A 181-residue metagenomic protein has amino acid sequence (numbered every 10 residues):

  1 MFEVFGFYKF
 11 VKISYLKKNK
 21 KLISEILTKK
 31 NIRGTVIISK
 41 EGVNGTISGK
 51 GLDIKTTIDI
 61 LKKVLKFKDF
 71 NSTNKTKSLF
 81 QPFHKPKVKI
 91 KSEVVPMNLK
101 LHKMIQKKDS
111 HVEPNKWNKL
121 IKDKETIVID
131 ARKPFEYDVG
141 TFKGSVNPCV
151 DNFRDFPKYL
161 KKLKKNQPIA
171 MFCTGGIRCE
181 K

Functional and structural regions predicted by a protein language model:
M1-K181: Cytosolic catalytic domains that perform sulfur/thiol-centered chemistry
